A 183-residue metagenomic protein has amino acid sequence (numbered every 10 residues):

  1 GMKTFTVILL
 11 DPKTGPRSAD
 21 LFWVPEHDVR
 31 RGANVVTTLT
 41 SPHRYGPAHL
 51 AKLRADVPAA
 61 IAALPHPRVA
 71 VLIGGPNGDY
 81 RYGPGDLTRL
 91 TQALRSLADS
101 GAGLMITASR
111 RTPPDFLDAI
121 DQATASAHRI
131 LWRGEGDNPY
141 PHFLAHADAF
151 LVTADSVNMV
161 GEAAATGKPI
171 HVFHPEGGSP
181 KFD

Functional and structural regions predicted by a protein language model:
M2-F5, A102, K168: A short helix->loop->beta-strand "cap" motif at the edges of active sites that frequently abuts
M2-L10, A163: Active-site proximal beta-strand in glycosyltransferases
L10-T14, H27-V29, S41-H43, L131-D137 (+2 more regions): Short, acidic/turn-prone active-site loops that include or flank metal/cofactor- and phosphate-binding residues
G15-P16, D79-Y80, T112-D118, G178-F182: Short, charged/polar "capping" segments at the starts of alpha-helices and the immediately preceding loops
P16-G83: A nucleotide-sugar donor-handling region in carbohydrate enzymes
H66-P67, P76-A108, T112: Conserved catalytic-core segment of nucleotide-activated headgroup transferases in glycan assembly
G101-G136: Catalytic donor nucleotide-activated moiety binding site of glycosyltransferases and closely related
Y140-F182: A donor-sugar binding/catalytic signature common to diverse glycosyltransferases and related nucleotide-sugar
